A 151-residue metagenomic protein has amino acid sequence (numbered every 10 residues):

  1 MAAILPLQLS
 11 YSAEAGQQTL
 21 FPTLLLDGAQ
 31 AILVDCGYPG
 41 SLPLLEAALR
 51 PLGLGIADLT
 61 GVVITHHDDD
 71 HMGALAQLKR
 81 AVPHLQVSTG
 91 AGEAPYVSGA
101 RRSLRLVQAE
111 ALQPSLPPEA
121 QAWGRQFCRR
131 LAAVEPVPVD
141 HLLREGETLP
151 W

Functional and structural regions predicted by a protein language model:
A2-L52: Conserved beta-strand hairpin/beta-sheet module of binuclear metal-dependent hydrolase folds, prominently
Q8-S10, A91, G146: Residues at the C-termini of beta-strands that transition into short coil/loop
S12-A15, P95-Y96, E147-P150: A short acidic, often aromatic-flanked loop/helix-cap motif at beta-alpha or helix-coil junctions that lines enzyme
L24-L25, L142-W151: Core dinuclear metal-dependent hydrolase active-site scaffold
R50-R144: Active-site HxH/HxHxD metal-binding segment of metal-dependent hydrolases
